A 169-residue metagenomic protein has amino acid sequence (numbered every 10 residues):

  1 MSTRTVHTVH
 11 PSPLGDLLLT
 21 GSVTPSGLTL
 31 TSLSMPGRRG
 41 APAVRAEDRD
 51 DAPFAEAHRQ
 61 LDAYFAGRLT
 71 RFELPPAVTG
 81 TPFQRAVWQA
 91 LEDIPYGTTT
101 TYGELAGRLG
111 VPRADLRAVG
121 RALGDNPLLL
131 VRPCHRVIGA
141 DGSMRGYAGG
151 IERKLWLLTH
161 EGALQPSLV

Functional and structural regions predicted by a protein language model:
M1-F72, G139-V169: Low-complexity, small/basic-enriched stretches that occur predominantly at protein N-termini or linker tails
G80, Q84-W88, L116: Short, leucine-enriched amphipathic alpha-helices that occur as contiguous helical runs
I94-G97: Short helix/strand-capping hinge loops at secondary-structure junctions that flank key functional elements
E104-A106: A short acidic, leucine-rich amphipathic alpha-helix
V111-A118: Short, basic interhelical loop/turn and adjoining N-cap of the next helix at nucleic-acid- or acidic-partner-contacting
D125, V131: Major-groove DNA-recognition helix of helix-turn-helix-type DNA-binding domains
C134: Short cysteine clusters
